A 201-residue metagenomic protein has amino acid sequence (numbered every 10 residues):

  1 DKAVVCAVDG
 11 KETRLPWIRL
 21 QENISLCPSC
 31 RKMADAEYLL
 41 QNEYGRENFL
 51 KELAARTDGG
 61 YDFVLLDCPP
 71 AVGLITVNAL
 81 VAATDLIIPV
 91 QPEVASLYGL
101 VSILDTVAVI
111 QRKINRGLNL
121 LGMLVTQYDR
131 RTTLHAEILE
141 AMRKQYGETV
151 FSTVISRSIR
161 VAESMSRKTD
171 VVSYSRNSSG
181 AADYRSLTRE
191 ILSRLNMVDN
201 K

Functional and structural regions predicted by a protein language model:
D1-K201: P-loop NTP-binding core
